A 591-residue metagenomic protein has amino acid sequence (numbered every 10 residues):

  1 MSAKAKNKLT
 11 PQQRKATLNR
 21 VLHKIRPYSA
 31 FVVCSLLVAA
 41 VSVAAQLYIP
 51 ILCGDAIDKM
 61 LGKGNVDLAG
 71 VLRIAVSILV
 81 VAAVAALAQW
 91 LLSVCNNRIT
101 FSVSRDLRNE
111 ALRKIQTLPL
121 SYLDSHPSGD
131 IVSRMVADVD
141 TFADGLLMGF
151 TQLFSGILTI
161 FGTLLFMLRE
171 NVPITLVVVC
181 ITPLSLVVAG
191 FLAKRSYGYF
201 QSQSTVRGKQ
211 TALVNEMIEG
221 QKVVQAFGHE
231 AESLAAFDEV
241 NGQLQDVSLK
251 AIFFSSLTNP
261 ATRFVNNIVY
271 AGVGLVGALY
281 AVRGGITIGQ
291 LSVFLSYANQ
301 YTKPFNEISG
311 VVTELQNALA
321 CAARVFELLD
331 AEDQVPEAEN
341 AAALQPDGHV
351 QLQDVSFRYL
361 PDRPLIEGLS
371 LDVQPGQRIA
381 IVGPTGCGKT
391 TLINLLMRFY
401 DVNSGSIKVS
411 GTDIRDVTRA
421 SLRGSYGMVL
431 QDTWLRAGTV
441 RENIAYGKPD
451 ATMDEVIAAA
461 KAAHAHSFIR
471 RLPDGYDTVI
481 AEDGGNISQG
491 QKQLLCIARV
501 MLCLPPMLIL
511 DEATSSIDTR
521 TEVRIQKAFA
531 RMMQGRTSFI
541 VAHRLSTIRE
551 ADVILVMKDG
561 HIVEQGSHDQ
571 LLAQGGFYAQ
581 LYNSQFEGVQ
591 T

Functional and structural regions predicted by a protein language model:
M1-Q46, L61-A75, L92-N96, T100 (+8 more regions): Membrane-integrated ABC transporters
S2-P11, F101, N109-S133, A137-V139 (+6 more regions): Short intracellular "coupling" helices and adjacent cytoplasmic loop segments at the cytosolic face of multi-pass
R26, L37, I49, G70 (+6 more regions): Hydrophobic alpha-helical transmembrane segments of ABC transporter permease domains
P27, L120-S121, A137-L146, F150 (+6 more regions): An intracellular "coupling" helix at the cytosolic face of ABC transporter transmembrane type-1 domains
V32-A88, L168-P173, G284-I288: Transmembrane helix-loop-helix hairpins at lipid-water interfaces of multipass membrane proteins, especially the type-1
S77-A85, Q89, T182-A189, S255-V269 (+2 more regions): Hydrophobic alpha-helical segments in the permease module
H229, F253, Y270, Q300-L328: Cytosolic ends of transmembrane helices, especially the final helix of ABC transmembrane type-1 domains
E337, A343-T591: ABC-type nucleotide-binding domain
